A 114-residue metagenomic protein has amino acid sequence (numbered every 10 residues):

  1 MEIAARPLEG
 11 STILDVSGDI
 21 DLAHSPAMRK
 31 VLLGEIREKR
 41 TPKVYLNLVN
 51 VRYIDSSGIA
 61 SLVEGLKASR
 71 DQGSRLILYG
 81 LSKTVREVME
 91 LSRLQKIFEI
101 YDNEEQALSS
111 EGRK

Functional and structural regions predicted by a protein language model:
M1-A5, L32-L33, D55, L108: Short low-complexity stretches enriched in small and charged residues
E2-K30, L48-V49: STAS-typified acidic loop motif
A4, Y79, Y101: General small-molecule cofactor/ligand-binding pocket signal
G18, S82, E104: Short, flexible active-site-adjacent loop segments at beta-strand->alpha-helix junctions, enriched in small/polar
L22-F98: Amphipathic alpha-helical interaction surfaces in cytosolic regulatory modules
I100-K114: A charged, well-structured terminal subsegment
